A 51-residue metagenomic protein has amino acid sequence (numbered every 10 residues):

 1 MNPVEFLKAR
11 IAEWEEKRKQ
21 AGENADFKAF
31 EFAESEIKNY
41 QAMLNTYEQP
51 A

Functional and structural regions predicted by a protein language model:
P3, K8-A51: Short, charge-rich amphipathic interface segments used for partner binding and complex assembly
